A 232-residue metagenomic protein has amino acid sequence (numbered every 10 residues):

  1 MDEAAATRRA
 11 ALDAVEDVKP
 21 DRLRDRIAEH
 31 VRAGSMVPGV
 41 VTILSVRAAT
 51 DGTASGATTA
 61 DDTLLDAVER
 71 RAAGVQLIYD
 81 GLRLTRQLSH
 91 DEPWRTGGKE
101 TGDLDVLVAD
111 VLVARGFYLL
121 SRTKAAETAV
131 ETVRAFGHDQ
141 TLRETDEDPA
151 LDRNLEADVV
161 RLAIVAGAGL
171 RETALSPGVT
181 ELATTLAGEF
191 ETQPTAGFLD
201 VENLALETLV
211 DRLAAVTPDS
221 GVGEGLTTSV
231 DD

Functional and structural regions predicted by a protein language model:
M1-D232: All-alpha prenyltransferase/terpene-synthase fold signal
